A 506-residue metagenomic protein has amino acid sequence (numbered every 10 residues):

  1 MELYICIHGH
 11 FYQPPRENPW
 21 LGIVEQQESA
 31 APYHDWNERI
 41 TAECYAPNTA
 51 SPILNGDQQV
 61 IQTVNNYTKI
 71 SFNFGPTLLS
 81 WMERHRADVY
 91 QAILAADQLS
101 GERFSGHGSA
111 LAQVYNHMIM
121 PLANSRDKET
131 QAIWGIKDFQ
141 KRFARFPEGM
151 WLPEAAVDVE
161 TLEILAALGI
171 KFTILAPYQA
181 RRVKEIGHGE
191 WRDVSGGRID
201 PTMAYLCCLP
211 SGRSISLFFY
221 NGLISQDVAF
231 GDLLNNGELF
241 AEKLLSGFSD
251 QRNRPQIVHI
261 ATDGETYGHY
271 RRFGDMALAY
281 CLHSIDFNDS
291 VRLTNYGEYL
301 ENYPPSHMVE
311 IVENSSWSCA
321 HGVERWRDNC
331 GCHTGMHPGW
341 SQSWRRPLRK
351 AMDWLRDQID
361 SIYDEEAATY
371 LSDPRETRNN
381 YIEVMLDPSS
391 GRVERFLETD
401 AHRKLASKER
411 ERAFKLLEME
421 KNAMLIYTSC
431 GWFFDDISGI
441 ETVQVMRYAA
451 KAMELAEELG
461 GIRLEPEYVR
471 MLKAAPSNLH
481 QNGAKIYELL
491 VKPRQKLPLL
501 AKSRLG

Functional and structural regions predicted by a protein language model:
E2-G9, P14-R126, T130-Q131, F146-L152 (+2 more regions): Short, well-structured secondary-structure segments
E2-N55, T77, W191-V228, D232-G506: Active-site and substrate-binding clefts of carbohydrate-active enzymes
V64-N66, A144, A167, G212 (+1 more regions): Alpha-helix termination/capping residues and helix-transition junctions
Q91-F104, G108-S109, I133, R145 (+3 more regions): Acidic, His- and aromatic-enriched active-site or binding-groove loops in soluble protein domains that engage sugars
K128-L152, L245-A261: CE4/NodB-like, metal-dependent polysaccharide N-deacetylase domain that modifies extracellular/periplasmic N-acetylated
T130, W134-K141, E160-E163, A167 (+2 more regions): Alpha-helical scaffolding segments of alpha/beta enzyme cores, especially the outer helices of TIM-barrel or partial
W151-V159, E265-G268: Gly/Ser/Thr-rich loops at beta-strand to alpha-helix junctions that form or flank small-molecule/cofactor-binding
E154-T161, A180-K184, L300-P304: Beta-rich nucleic-acid/ligand-interaction surfaces
